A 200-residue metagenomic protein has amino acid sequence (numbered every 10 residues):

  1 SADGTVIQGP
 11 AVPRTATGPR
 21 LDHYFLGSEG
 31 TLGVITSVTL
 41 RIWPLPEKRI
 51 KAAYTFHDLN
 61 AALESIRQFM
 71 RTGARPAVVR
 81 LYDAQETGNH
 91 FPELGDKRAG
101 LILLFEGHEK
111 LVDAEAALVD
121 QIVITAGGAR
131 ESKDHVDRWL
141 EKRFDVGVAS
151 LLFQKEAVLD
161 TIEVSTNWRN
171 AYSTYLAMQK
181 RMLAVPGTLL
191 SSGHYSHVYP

Functional and structural regions predicted by a protein language model:
S1-R80: FAD-binding subdomain of flavoenzyme oxidoreductases
P44, T55, A61-P200: C-terminal substrate-recognition/cap domain of FAD-linked oxidoreductases
